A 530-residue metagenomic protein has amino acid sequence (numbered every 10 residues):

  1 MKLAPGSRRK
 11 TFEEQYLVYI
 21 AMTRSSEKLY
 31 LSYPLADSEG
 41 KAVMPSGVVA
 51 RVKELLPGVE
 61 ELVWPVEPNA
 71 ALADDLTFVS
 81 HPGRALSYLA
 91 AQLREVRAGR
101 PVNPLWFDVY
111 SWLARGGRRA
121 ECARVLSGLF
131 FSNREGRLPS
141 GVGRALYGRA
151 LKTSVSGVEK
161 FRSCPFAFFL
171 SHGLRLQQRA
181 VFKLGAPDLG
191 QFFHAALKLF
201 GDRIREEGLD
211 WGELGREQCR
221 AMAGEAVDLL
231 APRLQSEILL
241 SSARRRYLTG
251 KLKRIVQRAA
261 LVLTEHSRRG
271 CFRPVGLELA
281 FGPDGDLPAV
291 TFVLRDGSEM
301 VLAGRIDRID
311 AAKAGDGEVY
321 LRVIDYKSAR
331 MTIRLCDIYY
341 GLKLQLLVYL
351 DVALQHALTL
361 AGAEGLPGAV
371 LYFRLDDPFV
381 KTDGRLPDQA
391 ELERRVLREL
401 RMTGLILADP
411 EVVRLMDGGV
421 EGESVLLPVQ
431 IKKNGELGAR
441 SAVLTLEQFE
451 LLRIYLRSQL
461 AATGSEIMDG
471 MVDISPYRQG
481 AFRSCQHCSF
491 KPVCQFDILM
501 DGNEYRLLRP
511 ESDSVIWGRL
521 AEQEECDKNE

Functional and structural regions predicted by a protein language model:
M1, E13, A36-A50, E54-E530: Structural signature of nuclease core domains in nucleic-acid processing machines
M1-R24: Conserved helicase C-terminal RecA-like lobe
S25-L29, G365-G368: Short glycine-/polar-rich loops that comprise or flank the Walker A/P-loop and associated switch/sensor motifs
Y30-P34: Acidic beta-strand-to-loop metal/phosphate-binding motif
